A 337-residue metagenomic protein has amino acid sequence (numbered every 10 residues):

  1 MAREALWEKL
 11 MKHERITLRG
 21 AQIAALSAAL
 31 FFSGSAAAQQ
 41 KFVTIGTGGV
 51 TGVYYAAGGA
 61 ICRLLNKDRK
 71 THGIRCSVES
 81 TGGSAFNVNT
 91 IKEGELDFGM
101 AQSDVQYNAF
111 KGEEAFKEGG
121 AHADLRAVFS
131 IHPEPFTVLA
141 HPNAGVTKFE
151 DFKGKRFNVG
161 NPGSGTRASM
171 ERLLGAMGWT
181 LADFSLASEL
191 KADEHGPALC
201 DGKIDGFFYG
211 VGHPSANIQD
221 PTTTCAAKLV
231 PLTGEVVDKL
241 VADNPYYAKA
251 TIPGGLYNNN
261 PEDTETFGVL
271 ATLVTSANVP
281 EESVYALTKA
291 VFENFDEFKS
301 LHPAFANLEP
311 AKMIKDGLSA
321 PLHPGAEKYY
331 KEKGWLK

Functional and structural regions predicted by a protein language model:
A2-W7, E194, D201-G202, V211-L229 (+3 more regions): An extracytoplasmic/periplasmic, membrane-proximal ligand-sensing/linker region
K12-A24: Bacterial N-terminal signal peptides that target proteins for export
S33-S35: N-terminal signal peptide c-region/cleavage motif recognized by signal peptidases
Q39-N108, K117-E118: N-terminal (or domain-start) structured segment
F42-D68, I74, E134-D201, K299 (+2 more regions): Bilobed "Venus flytrap"/periplasmic-binding protein-like clamshell domains and structurally analogous long
S103-V105, E113-A115, A144, L181-V274 (+1 more regions): Pocket-lining segment of extracytoplasmic ligand-binding domains
K117-I131, F136, L256-E265: A structural signal for short loop-to-beta-strand junctions that line the ligand-binding cleft of periplasmic/secreted
K155-R172, Y246-L308, K312-K315: Ligand-binding clefts/hinges and TM-proximal coupling segments of bilobed small-molecule sensing domains
